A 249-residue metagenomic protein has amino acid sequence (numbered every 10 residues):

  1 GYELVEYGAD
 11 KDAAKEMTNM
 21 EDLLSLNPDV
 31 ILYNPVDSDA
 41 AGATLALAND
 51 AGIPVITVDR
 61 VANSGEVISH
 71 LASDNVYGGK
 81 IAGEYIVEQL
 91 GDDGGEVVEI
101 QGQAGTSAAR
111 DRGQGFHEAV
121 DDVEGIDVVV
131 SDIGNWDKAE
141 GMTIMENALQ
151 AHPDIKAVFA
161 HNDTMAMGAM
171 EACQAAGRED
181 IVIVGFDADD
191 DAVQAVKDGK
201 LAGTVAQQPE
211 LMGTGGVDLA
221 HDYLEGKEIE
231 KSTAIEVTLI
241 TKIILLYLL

Functional and structural regions predicted by a protein language model:
G1-L249: A residue-level marker of the well-folded mature domains of exported/periplasmic proteins
